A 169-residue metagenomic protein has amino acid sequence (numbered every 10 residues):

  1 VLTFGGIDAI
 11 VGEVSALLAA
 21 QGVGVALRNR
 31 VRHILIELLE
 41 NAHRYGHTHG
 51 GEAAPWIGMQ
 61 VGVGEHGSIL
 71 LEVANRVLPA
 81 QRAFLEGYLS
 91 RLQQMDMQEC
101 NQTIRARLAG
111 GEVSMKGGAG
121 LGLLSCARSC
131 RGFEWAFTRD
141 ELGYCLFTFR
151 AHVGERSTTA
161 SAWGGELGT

Functional and structural regions predicted by a protein language model:
V1-V23, S90-R105: Helix-loop-beta hinge of the Bergerat
G12-I36, W56, L108-K116: Conserved short strand/loop->alpha-helix "switch" segment adjacent to the catalytic nucleotide/phosphoryl-transfer site
I36-E37, L124: Short alpha-helical basic/polar micro-motif
R44-T169: Conserved beta-strand-loop-beta-strand hairpin that lines the nucleotide-binding pocket of ATP/GTP-utilizing enzymes
